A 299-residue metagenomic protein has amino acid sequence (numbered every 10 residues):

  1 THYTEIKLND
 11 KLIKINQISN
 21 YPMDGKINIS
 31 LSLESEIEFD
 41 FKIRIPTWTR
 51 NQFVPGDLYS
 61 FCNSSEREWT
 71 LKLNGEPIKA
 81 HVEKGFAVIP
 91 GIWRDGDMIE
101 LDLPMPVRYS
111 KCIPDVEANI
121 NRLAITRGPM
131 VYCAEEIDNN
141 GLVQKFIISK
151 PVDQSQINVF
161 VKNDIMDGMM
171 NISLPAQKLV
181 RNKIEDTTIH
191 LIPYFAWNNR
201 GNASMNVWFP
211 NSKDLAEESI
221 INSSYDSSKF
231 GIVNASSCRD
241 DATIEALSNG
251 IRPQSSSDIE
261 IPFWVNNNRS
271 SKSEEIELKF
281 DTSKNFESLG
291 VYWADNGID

Functional and structural regions predicted by a protein language model:
T1-S32, R50-L73, I78, V82 (+3 more regions): C-terminal beta-rich recognition modules with glycine/proline-rich loops and embedded aromatic residues
P22, E34-E36, V82, I92-R94 (+2 more regions): Surface-exposed coil/turn segments at beta-strand junctions on protein surfaces, enriched
I29-F39, E275-E287: Extracellular and analogous surface-interaction loops
E36-E38, S64, A118, S271 (+1 more regions): A cross-taxa feature marking solvent-exposed loop/turn segments within ectodomains of secreted and single-pass membrane
D40-T47, K284-I298: A short beta-strand element within beta-rich, extracytoplasmic domains of secreted/secretory-pathway proteins
A216-T282, A294-D299: Disordered, acidic Ser/Thr/Pro-rich linker "stalks" and the adjacent N-terminal cap of the next globular domain
